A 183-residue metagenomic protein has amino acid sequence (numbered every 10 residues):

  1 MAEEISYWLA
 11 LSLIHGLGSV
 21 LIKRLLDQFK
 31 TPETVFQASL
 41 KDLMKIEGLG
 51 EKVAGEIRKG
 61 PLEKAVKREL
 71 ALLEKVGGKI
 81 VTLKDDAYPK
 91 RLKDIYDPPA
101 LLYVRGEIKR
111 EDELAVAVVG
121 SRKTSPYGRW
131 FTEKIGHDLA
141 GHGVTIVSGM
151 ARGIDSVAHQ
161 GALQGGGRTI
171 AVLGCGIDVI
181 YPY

Functional and structural regions predicted by a protein language model:
M1-I5, K75, T82-Y183: Glycine-biased, small-residue-rich flexible motifs in mid-sequence functional cores and linkers
M1-K84: Short, small/acidic-rich helices and loops at N termini and domain boundaries of DNA replication/processing enzymes
